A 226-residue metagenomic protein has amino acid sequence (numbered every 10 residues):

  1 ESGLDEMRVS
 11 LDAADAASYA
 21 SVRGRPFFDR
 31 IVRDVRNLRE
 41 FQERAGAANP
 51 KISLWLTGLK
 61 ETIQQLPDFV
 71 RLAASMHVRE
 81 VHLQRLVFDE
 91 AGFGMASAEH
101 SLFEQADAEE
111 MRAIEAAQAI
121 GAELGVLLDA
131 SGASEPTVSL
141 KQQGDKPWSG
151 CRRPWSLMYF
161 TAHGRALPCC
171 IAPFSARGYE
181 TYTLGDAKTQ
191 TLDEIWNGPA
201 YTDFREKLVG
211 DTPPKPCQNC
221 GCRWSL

Functional and structural regions predicted by a protein language model:
S2-L167, I171-Q190: Radical SAM enzyme [4Fe-4S]-AdoMet core and its adjacent flexible, acidic and glycine-rich loops/tails across
R165-L226: Flexible mid-to-C-terminal extensions adjoining Fe-S/redox cofactors in radical SAM and related proteins
